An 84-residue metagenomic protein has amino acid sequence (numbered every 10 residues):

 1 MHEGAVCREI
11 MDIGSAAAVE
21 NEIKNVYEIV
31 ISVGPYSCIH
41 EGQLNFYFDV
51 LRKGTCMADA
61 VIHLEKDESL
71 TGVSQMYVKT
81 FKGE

Functional and structural regions predicted by a protein language model:
M1-E84: Charge-rich, low-complexity N-terminal segments
